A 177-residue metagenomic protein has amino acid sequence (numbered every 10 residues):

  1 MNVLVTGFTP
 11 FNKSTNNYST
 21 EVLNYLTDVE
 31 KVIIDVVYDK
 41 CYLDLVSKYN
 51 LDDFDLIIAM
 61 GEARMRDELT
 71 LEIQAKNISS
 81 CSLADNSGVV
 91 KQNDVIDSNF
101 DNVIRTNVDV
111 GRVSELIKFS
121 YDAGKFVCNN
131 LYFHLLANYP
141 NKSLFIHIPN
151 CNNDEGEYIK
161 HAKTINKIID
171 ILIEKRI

Functional and structural regions predicted by a protein language model:
M1-K125, L135-N141, G156-N166, D170-R176: N-terminal catalytic or cofactor-binding beta/alpha core of small enzyme domains
V127-N129: Active-site glycine-rich loop that binds ribose-phosphate moieties when present
S143, H147-N153: An accessory alpha-helical subdomain
